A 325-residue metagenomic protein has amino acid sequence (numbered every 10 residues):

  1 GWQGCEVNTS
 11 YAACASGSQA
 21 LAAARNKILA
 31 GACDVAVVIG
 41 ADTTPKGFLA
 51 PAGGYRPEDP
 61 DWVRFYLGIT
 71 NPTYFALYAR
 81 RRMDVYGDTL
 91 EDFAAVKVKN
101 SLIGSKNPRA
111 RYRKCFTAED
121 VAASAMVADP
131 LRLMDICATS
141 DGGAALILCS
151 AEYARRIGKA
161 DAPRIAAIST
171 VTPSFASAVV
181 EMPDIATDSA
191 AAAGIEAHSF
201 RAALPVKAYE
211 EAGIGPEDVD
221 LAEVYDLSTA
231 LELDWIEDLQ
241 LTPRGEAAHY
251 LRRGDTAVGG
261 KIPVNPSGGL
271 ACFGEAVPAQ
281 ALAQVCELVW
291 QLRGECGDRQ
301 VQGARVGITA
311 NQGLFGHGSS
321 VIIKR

Functional and structural regions predicted by a protein language model:
G1-I39, T43-Y74, Y112-A138, V171-F175 (+3 more regions): Conserved catalytic cysteine-centered active-site region of acyl-thioester-dependent Claisen-condensing enzymes
G4-E6, E91-D92, G215-D220: Short acidic capping loops at alpha-helix termini that bridge into adjacent secondary structure
Y11-D42, T73-K106, L146-E152, F273-C296: Active-site-proximal alpha-helical scaffold in enzymes
S16, A20, A24, A145 (+5 more regions): Stable alpha-helical structural segments in soluble proteins, enriched in small hydrophobic residues
W62, A95, M126-S199, A203 (+6 more regions): Condensing-enzyme catalytic core mediating Claisen C-C bond formation in acyl metabolism
R82-T89, R156, L204-D218: Phosphate/pyrophosphate-binding loops at sites that engage ATP/ADP/AMP, CoA/4′-phosphopantetheine, polyphosphate
F175-M182, D226-H249, A276-P278, F315-I322: Short glycine/threonine-rich loop-to-helix capping motif typified by GTGT followed within a few residues by an Asp-Pro
A212-E223, E246, Y250, N265-G274 (+1 more regions): Hydrophobic alpha-helical bundle architecture
